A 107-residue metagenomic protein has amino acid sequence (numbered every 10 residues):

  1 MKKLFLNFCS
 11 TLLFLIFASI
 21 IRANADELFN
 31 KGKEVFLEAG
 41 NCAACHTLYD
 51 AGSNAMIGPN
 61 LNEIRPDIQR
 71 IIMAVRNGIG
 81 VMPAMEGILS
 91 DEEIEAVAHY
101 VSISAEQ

Functional and structural regions predicted by a protein language model:
M1-D26, Q107: N-terminal export/targeting leaders of redox proteins
I16, A23, K33-F36, N62 (+1 more regions): Short N-terminal micro-motifs specific to bacterial/archaeal maturation and metal-cluster initiation sites
A25-F29, K33-F36, A96-E106: Extended, non-globular or repeat-rich regions with surface exposure
E27-L48, E63, N77: Sequence/structural segment immediately N-terminal to covalent heme-attachment motifs in c-type and related
A55-Q107: Extracytoplasmic electron-transfer domains, predominantly the class I c-type cytochrome c fold
